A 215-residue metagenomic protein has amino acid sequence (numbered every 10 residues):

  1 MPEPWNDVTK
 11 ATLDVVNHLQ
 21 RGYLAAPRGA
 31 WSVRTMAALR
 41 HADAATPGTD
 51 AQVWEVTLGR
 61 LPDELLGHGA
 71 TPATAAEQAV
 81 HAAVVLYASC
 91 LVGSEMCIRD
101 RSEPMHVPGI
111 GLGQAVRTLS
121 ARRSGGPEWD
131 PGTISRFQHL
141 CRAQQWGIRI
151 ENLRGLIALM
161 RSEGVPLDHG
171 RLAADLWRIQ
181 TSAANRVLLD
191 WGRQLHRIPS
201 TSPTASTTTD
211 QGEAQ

Functional and structural regions predicted by a protein language model:
M1-R28: Short, extreme N-terminal leader segments that mark the start of a protein/domain
P2, F137-Q215: Elongated scaffolding segments in large macromolecular assemblies, built predominantly from amphipathic alpha-helices
P4-D7, P27, A42-A45, H68 (+4 more regions): Conserved aromatic-histidine-acidic binding/catalytic patches
V15-H18, V56, A115, R136: Charge-rich, solvent-exposed alpha-helical interaction surfaces
Q20-A83, Y87: N-terminal interaction modules that seed assembly of large macromolecular complexes
S94-C97: Conserved small/polar residues in nucleotide/adenosyl-binding loops
D100: Residue-level detector of conserved catalytic or cofactor/ligand-binding positions in enzyme active sites
E103-G132: Compact, glycine/acidic-enriched structural inserts
